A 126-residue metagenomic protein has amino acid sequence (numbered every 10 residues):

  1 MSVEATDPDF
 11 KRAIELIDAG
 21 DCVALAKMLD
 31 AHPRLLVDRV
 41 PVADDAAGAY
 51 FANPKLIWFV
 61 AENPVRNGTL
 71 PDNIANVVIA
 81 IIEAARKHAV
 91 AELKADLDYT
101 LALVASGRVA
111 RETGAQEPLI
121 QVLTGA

Functional and structural regions predicted by a protein language model:
E4-E15, D38-R66, A89-G114: Ankyrin-repeat boundary/"N-cap" motif
V23, A61-A75, A105-G125: Short coil/turn connectors between adjacent alpha-helices in alpha-solenoid helical repeat scaffolds
K27-D38, N73-H88, I120-A126: Ankyrin repeat domain, specifically the short helix-to-loop turn at the C-terminus of the second helix of each repeat
